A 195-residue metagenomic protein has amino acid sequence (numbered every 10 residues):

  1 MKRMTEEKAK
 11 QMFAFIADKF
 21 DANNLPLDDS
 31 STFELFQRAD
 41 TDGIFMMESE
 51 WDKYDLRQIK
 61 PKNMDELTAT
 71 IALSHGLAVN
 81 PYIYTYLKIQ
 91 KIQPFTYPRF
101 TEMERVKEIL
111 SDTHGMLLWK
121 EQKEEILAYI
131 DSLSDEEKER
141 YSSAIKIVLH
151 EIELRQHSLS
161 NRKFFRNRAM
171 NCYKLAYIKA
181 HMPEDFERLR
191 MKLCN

Functional and structural regions predicted by a protein language model:
M1-C194: Mg2+-dependent phosphoryl-transfer active-site scaffold
